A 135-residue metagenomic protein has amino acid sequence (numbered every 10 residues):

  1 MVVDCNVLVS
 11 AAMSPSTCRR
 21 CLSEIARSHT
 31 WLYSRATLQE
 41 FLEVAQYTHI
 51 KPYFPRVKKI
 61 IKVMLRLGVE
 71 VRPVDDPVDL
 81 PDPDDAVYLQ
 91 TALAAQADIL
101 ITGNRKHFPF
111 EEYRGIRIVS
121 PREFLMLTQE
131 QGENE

Functional and structural regions predicted by a protein language model:
M1-Y33: Short, well-structured N-terminal submotif of metal-dependent ribonuclease cores
L8-A11, D75-P81: Short, flexible loop segments at the rims of nucleotide/cofactor-binding pockets, characterized by
S10-A12, V44, E111, L127-T128: Residues that scaffold the ATP/ADP-binding catalytic core of kinase and kinase-like folds
E24-D76: PIN-domain endoribonuclease scaffold, especially VapC-family toxins
R35, G103-R105: Short secondary-structure boundary segments
Q39-E40, P77-L80, F124-Q129: A short acidic, often aromatic-flanked loop/helix-cap motif at beta-alpha or helix-coil junctions that lines enzyme
D82-L100: Acidic, metal-associated active-site segment
L93, R105-E135: Acidic, PIN/NYN-like endoribonuclease modules and their adjacent C-terminal/linker elements
